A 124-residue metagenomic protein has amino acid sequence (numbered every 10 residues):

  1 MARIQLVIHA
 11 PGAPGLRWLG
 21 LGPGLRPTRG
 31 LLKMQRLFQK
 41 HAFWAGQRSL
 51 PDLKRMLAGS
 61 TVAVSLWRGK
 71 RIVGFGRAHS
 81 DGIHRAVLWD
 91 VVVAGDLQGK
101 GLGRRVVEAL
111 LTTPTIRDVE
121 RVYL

Functional and structural regions predicted by a protein language model:
M1-R48: Short amphipathic alpha-helix that is part of the acyltransferase structural core
A2-I4, W89, E120: A short, local hydrophobic-aromatic micro-motif
D52-V92: A conserved beta-strand-loop-helix scaffold within acyl/acetyltransferase catalytic domains
G82, D96, T113-P114: A general structural signal for stabilizing positions within well-ordered secondary structure
L97, G101-V106: Conserved acetyl-CoA pyrophosphate-binding loop and the N-cap/start of the following alpha-helix in GNAT-like
V107, T112-L124: Conserved GNAT acetyl-CoA-binding A-motif
